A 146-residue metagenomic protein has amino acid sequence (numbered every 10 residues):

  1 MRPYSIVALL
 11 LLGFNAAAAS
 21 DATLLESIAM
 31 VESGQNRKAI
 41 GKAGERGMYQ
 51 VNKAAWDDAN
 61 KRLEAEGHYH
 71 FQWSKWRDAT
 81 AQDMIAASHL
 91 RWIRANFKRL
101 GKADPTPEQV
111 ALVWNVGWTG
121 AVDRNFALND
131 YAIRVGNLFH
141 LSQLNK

Functional and structural regions predicted by a protein language model:
R2-L9: Sec-dependent signal peptide recognition, specifically the positively charged N-region followed immediately by
L9-A18: Hydrophobic h-region of N-terminal signal peptides that target proteins for export in Gram-negative bacteria
A17, H140-K146: Extracytoplasmic and endomembrane cell-envelope/extracellular-matrix remodeling and assembly machinery
D21-A22, G41-Y49, K75-D83, A103-P107 (+1 more regions): Solvent-exposed, acidic/flexible segments
D21-N36, V51, A86, V110-W118: Short, functionally critical alpha-helical segments immediately adjacent to catalytic or ligand/cofactor-binding
L25-E26, Y49-A65: A structural motif
R37-A39, A59-N60: Activation segment
D57-A111, V116-A121, G136-L138: Alpha-helical segment that forms one wall of the substrate-binding/catalytic cleft in peptidoglycan-active domains
